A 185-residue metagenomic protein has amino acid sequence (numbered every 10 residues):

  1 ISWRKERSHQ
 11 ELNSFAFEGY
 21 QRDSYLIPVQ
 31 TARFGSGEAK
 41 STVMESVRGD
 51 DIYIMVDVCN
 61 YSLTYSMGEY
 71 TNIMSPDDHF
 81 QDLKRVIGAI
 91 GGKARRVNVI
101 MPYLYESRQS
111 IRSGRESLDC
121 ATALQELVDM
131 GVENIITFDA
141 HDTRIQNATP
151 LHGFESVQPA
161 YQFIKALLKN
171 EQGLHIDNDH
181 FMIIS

Functional and structural regions predicted by a protein language model:
I1-S185: PRPP-associated nucleotide enzymes
